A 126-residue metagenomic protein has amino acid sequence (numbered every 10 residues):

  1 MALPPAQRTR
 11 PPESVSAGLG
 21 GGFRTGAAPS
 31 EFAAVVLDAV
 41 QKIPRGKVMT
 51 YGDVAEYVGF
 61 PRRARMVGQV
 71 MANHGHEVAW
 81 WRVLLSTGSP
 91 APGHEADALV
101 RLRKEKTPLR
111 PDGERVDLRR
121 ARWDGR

Functional and structural regions predicted by a protein language model:
L3-R126: Nucleic acid-binding interface residues in structured DNA/RNA-binding domains, emphasizing the DNA-engaging scaffolds
